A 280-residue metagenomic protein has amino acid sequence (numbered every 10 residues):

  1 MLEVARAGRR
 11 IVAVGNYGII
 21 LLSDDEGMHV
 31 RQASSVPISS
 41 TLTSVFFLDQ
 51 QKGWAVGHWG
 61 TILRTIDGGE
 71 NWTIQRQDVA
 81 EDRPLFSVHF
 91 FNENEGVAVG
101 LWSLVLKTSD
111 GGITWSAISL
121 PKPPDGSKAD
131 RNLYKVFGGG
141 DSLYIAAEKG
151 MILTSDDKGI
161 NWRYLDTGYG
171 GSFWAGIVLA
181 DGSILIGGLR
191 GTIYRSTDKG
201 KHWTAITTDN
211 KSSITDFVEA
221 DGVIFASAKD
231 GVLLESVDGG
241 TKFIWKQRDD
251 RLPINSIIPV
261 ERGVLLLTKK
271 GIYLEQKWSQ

Functional and structural regions predicted by a protein language model:
M1-Q280: Residue-level hotspots at or immediately adjacent to binding/recognition sites across diverse folds
